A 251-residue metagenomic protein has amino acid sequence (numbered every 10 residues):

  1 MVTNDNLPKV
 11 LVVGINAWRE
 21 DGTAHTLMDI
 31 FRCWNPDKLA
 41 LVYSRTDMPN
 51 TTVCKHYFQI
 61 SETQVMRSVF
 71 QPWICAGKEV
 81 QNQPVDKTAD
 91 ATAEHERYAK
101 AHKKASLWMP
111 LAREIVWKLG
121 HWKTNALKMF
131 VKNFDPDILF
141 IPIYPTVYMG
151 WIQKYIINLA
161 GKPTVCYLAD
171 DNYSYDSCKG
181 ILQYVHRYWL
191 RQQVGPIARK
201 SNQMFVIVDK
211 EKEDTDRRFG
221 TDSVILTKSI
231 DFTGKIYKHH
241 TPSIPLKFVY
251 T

Functional and structural regions predicted by a protein language model:
M1-Q83, S223, T227, D231: N-terminal subdomain of nucleotide-sugar transferases
V10, I138, P142, Q153-Y175: Active-site proximal beta-strand in glycosyltransferases
L11, T241-T251: Conserved donor-binding/catalytic core segment of Leloir-type glycosyltransferases
I15-N16, Y144, Y167-N172, T227-K228: Histidine-centered beta-alpha loop that forms part of the nucleotide-sugar donor binding/catalytic region in diverse
V42-S44, P142, M204-V208, K228: Replace "coordinates the UDP/GDP/TDP-sugar" with "coordinates nucleotide-activated sugar donors
N82-I138: Conserved nucleotide-sugar donor-binding subdomain of glycosyltransferases
A126-M129, W151-L159, N172, Y184-Q203: Membrane-proximal helix-turn-helix segments that form the acceptor-binding/catalytic region of lipid-linked
K212-D231, H240-T241: Helix-loop-beta element that forms the nucleotide-linked donor phosphate-binding surface in glycosyltransferases
